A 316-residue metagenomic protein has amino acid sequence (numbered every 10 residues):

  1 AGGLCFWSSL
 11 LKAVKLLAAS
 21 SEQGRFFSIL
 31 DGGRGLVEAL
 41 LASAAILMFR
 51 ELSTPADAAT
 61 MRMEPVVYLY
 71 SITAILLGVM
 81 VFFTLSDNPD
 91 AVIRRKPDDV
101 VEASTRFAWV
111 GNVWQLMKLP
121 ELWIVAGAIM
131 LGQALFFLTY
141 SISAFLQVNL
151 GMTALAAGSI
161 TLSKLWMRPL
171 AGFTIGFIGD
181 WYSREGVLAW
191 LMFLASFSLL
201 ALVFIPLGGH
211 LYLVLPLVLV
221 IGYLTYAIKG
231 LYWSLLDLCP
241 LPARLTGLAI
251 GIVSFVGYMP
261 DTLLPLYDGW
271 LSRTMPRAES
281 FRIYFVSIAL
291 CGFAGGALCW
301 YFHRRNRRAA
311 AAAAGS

Functional and structural regions predicted by a protein language model:
R25-R50, S254-P265: Glycine-rich segments within core transmembrane alpha-helices of 12-TM secondary carriers
A42, L119-L165, P169-G172, K229 (+1 more regions): Extracytoplasmic gate region of multi-pass secondary transporters
S71-K96, L298-H303: C-terminal membrane-cytosol helix-exit motif in multi-pass small-molecule transporters
L85-G111, A310-G315: Flexible cytoplasmic inter-helical loops of multi-pass small-molecule transporters
A171-R184, S272-R273: Helix-to-loop junctions at the C-terminal end of transmembrane segments in multipass secondary transporters
D180-L194: Cytoplasmic membrane-interface "Motif A"-like loop-to-helix N-cap segments of 12-TM Major Facilitator Superfamily
L194-G208: C-terminal ends and interior cores of transmembrane alpha-helices in multi-pass membrane transporters/permeases
P240-P276: A late C-terminal transmembrane helix in Major Facilitator Superfamily
